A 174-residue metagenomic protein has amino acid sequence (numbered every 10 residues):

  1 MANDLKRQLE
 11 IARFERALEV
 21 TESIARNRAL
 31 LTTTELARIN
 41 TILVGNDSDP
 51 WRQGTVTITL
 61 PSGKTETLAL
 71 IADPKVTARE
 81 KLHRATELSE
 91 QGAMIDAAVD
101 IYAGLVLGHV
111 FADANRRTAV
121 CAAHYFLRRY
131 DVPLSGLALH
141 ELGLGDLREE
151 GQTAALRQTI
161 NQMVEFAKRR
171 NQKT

Functional and structural regions predicted by a protein language model:
M1-T174: FIC/Doc superfamily catalytic core
